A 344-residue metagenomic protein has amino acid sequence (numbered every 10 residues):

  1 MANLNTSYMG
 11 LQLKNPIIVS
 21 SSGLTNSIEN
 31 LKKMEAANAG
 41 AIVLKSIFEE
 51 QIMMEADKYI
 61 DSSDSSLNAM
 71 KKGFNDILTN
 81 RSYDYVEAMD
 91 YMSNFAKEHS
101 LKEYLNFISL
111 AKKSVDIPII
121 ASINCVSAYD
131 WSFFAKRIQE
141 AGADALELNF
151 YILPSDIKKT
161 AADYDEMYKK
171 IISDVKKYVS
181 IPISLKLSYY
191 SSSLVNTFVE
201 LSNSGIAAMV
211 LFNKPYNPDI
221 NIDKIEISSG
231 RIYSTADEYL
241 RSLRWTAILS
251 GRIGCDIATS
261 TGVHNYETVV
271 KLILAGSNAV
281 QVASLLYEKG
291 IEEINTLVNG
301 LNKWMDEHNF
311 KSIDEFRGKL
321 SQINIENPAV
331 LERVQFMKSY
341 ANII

Functional and structural regions predicted by a protein language model:
M1-I18, E103-K112: N-terminal amphipathic alpha-helix/helix-capping segment at the start of soluble metabolic enzymes
L11-I18, D90-N94, P182-I183: Short, basic, glycine/proline-bearing loop/turn elements
K14, T25-N30: Short N-terminal binding/cap micro-motifs at the start of the first secondary-structure element
L24, A128, L286-Y287: Short strand->helix junction
I28-I47, M54, N68, Y83-V86 (+5 more regions): Alpha/beta enzyme core
E35, Q51-M70, P218-T235, Y287-F310: C-terminal helical cap(s) of enzyme catalytic domains, especially alpha/beta-barrels
Y59-K97: Aromatic- and Gly/Pro-rich amphipathic surface segment
K289-H308, D314-I344: C-terminal extensions of enzymes
